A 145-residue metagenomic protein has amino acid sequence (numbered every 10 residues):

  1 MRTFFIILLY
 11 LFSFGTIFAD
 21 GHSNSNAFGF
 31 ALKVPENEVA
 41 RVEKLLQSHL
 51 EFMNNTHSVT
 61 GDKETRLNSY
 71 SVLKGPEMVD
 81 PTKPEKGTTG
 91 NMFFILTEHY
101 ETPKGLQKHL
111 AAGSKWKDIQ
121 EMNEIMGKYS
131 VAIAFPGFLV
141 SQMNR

Functional and structural regions predicted by a protein language model:
F4-S13: Sec-dependent N-terminal signal peptides
F18-I95, E101-A111, G127-R145: Short S/T/G/P-rich N-terminal loop/turn motif that feeds into the first structured element of a domain
N91, D118-I119: N-terminal soluble domains immediately following signal/targeting peptides that reside in extracytoplasmic
M122-M126: Hydrophobic small-molecule pocket/channel-lining residues, especially in calycin-type beta-barrels
